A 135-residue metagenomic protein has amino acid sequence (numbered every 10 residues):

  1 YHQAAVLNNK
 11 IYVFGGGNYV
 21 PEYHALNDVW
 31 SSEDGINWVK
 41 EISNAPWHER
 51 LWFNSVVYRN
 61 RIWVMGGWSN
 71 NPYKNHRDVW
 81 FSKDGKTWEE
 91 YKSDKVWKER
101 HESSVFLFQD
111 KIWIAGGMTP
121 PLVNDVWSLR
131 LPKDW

Functional and structural regions predicted by a protein language model:
Y1-W135: Kelch-like beta-propeller repeat domains
